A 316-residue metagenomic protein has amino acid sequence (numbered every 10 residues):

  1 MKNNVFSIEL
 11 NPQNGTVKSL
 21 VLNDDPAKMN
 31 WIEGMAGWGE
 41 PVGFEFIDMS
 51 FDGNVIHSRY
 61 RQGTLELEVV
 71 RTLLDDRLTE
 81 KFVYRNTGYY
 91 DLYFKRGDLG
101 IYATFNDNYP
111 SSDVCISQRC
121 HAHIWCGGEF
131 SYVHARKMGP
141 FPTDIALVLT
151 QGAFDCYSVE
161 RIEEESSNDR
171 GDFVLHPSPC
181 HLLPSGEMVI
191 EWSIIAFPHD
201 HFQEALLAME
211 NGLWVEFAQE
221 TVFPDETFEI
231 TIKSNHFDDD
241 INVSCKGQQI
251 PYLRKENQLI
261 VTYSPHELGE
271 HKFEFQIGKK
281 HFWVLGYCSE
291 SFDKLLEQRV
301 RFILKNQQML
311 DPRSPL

Functional and structural regions predicted by a protein language model:
M1-K81, R85-I145, P184, E191: Beta-strand-rich N-terminal accessory domains
K2, Y60, L74, D98-Y102 (+2 more regions): Beta-strand-rich recognition/accessory modules
V69-R71, H176-L182, I250-P251, V261-Y263: Beta-strand-rich interaction surfaces with strong enrichment in secreted/lumenal proteins
V83-R85, T227-N235: Short edge beta-strand/loop segments characteristic of extracellular beta-sandwich folds
T87-D98, F202-A205, D239-V243: Short, hydrophobic/aromatic beta-strand segments
P184, P224, P265-L268: Surface-exposed loops/turns
G212-T231, K280-L316: An acidic-aromatic substrate-binding cleft motif
K233-E297: Extended acidic/polar, glycine-enriched regions that form or flank non-catalytic beta-rich accessory modules
